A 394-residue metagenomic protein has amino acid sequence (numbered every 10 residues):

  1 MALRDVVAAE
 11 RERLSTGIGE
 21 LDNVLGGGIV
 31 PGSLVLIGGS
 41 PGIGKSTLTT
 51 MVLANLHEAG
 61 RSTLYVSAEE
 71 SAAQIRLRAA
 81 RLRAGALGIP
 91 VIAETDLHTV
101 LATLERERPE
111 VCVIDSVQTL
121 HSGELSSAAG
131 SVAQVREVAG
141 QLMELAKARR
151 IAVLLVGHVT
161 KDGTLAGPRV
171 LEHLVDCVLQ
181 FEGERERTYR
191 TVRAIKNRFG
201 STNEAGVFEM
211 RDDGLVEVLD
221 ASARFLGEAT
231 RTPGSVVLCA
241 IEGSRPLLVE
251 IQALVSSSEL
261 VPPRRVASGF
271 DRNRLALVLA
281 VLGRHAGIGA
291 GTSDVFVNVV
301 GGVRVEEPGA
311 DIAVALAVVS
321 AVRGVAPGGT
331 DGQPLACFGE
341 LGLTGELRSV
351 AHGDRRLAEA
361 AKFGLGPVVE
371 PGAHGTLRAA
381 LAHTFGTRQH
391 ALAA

Functional and structural regions predicted by a protein language model:
M1-L25, V30-L36, I43-T50, A59-S62 (+4 more regions): Peripheral, non-AAA+ core regions of ATP-driven protein-machinery
G39-S40, A68: P-loop (Walker A) phosphate-binding loop of NTP-binding proteins
L53: Glycine-rich phosphate-binding loops of nucleotide-dependent enzymes
T63-S67: Conserved RecA-like ASCE P-loop NTPase motor core of nucleic-acid helicases/translocases
A68-I75: Conserved Walker A/P-loop ATP-binding site and its immediately adjacent core in helicase/helicase-like ATPase domains
